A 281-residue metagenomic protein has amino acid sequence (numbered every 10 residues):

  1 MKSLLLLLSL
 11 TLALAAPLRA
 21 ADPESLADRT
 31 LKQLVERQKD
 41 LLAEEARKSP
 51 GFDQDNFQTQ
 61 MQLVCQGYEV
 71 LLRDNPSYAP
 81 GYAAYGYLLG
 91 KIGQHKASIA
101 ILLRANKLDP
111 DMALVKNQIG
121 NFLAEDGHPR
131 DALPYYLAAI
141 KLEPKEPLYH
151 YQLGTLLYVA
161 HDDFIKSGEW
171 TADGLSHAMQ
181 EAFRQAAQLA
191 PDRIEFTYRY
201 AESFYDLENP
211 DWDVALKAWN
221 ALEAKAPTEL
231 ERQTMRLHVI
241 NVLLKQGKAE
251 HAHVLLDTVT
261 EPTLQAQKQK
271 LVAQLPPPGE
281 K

Functional and structural regions predicted by a protein language model:
L18-E69, R73-D74, G279: N-terminal leader/linker segments that initiate helical-solenoid repeat arrays
L71, R104-A105, A138-A139, Q185-A186 (+2 more regions): Canonical positions in the second alpha-helix
P76, P110, P144, P191 (+2 more regions): Short coil turns that delineate tetratricopeptide repeat
G81, V115, Y149, F196 (+2 more regions): TPR alpha-solenoid repeat register
A84, Q118, Q152, R199 (+2 more regions): Canonical tetratricopeptide repeat
K91-I92, E125-D126, V159-D163, D206-E208 (+2 more regions): Register position in tetratricopeptide repeats
